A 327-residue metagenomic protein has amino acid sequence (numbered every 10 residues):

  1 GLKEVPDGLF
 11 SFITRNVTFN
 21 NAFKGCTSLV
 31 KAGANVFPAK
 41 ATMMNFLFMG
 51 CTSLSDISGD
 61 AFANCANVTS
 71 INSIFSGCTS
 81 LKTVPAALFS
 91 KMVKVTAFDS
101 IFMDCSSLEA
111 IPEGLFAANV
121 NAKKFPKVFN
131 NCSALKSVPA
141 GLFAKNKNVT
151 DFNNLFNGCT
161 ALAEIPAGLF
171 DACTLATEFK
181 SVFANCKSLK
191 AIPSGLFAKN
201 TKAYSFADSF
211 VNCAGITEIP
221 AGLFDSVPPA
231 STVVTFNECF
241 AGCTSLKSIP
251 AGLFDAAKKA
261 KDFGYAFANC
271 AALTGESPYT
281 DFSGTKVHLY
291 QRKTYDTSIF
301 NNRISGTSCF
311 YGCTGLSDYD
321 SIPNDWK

Functional and structural regions predicted by a protein language model:
G1-K327: Negatively charged
